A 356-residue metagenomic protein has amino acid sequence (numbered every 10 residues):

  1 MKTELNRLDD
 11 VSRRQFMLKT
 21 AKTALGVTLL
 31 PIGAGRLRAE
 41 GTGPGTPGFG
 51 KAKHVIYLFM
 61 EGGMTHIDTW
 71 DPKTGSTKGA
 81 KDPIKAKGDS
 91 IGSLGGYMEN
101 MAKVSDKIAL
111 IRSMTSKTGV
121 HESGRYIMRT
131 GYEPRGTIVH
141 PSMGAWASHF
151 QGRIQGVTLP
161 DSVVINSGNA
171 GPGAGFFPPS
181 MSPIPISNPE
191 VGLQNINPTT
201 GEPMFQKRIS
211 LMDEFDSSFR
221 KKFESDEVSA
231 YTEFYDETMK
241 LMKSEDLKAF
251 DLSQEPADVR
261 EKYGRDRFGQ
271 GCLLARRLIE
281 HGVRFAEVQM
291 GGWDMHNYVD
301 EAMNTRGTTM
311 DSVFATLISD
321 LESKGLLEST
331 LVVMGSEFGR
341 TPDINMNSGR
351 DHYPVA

Functional and structural regions predicted by a protein language model:
K2-A356: Ligand-binding pockets and gating/stacking loops
